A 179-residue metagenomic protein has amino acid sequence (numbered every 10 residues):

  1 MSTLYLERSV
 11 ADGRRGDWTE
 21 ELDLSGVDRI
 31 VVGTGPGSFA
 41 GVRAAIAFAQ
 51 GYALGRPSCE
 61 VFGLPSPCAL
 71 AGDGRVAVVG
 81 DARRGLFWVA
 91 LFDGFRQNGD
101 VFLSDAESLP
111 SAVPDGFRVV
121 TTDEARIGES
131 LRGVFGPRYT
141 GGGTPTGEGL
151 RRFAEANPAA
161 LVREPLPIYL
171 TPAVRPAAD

Functional and structural regions predicted by a protein language model:
M1-G16, L24, V61-D179: Oxyanion-binding and handling regions
E20: Helix-loop module immediately N-terminal to the HCX5R catalytic loop in PTP-like cysteine phosphatase domains
R29-E60: DPxDG-like acidic metal-binding loop motif
